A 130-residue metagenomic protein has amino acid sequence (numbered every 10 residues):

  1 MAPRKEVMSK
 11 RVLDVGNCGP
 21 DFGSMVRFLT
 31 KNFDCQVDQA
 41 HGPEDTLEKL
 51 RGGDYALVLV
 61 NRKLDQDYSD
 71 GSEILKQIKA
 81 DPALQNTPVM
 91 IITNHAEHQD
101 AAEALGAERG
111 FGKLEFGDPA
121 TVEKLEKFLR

Functional and structural regions predicted by a protein language model:
S9-P20, M25-L29, V58: Conserved acidic segment of CheY-like receiver
C18-F22, K63-Y68, A96, F116: Short acidic, S/G/P-rich loop/turn micro-motifs used as interaction or catalytic elements
H41-L57, K63-D65: Acidic, metal-coordinating helix/loop segments flanking the phosphotransfer/catalytic sites of two-component signaling
R51-G53, K79-Q85, L105: Conserved phosphotransfer cores of two-component systems
L59-I78: Conserved phosphotransfer microenvironments
D70, N94-F111, E115: Alpha4 helix (beta4-alpha4-beta5 surface) of REC/receiver domains from two-component response regulators
Q85-A96: A short, hydrophobic beta-strand element within the central beta-sheet of small alpha/beta folds
E115-L125: C-terminal output helix
